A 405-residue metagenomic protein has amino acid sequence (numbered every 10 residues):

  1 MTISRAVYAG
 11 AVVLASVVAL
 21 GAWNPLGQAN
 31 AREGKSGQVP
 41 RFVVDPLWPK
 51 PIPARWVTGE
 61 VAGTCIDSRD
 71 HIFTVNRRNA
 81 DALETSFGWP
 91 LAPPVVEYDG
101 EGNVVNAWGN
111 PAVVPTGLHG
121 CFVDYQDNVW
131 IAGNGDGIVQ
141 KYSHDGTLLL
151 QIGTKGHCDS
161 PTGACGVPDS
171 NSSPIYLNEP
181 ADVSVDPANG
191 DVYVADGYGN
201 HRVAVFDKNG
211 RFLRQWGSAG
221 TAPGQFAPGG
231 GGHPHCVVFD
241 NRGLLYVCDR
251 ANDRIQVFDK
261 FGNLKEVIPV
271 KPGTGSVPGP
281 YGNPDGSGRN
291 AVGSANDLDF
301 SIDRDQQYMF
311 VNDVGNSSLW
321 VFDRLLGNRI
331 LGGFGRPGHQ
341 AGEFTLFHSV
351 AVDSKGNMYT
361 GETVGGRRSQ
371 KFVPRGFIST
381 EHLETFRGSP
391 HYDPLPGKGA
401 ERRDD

Functional and structural regions predicted by a protein language model:
S4-G10, A19-D405: Eukaryotic scaffold repeat domains enriched in small/polar residues
